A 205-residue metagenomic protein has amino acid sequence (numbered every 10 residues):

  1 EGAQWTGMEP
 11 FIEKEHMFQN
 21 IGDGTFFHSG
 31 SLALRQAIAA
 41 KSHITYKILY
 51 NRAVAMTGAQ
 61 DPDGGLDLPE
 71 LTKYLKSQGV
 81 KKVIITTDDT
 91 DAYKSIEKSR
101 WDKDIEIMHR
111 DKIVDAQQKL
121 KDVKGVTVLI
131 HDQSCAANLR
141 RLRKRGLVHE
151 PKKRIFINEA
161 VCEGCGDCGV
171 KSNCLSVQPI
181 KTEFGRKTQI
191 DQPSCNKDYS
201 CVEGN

Functional and structural regions predicted by a protein language model:
E1, I21-G24, L49-N51, T87-D89 (+5 more regions): Fold-independent oxyanion-binding glycine-rich loops and adjacent beta-strand/coil segments at enzyme active sites
E1-M56, D63-P69, V114-D115: Thiamine diphosphate
G2-A3, I12, L32, A39 (+7 more regions): Conserved active-site and cofactor/substrate-binding residues in soluble primary-metabolism enzymes
P10-K14, A39-H43, Y50, T72-K81 (+4 more regions): Short, well-ordered loop/turn and helix-capping segments at boundaries between secondary-structure elements and domains
I12-M17, G22, A39-T45, Q78-K82 (+3 more regions): Short coil/turn connectors at secondary-structure junctions
A53-L147, P151: Glycine-rich ThDP/TPP pyrophosphate-binding loop and its adjacent helix/strand module within ThDP-dependent enzymes
Q133-S134, L139-R145, E163-N205: Iron-sulfur cluster-binding cysteine motifs and their immediate structural context in ferredoxin-like electron-transfer
P151-D167: Short, flexible loop segments at boundaries between secondary-structure elements
